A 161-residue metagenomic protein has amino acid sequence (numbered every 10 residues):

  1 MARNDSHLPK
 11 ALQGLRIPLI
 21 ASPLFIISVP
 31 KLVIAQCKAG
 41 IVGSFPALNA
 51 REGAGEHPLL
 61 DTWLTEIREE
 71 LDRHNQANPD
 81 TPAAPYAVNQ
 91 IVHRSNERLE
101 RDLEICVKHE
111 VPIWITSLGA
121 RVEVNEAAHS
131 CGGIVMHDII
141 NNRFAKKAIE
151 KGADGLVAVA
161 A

Functional and structural regions predicted by a protein language model:
A2-A161: Active-site entrance/lid segments in N-terminal catalytic domains of soluble metabolic enzymes
